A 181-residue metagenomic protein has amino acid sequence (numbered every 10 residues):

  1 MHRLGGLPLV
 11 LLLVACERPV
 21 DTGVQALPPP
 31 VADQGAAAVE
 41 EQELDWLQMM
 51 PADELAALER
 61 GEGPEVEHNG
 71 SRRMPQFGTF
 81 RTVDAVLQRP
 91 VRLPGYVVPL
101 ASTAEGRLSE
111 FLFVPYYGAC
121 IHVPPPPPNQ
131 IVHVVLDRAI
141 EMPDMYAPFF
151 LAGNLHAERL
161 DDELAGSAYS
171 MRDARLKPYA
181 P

Functional and structural regions predicted by a protein language model:
M1-R3: Positively charged n-region of N-terminal signal peptides that target proteins for export
G5-V14: Bacterial N-terminal signal peptides
C16-P181: OB-fold and OB-like single-stranded nucleic-acid-recognition modules and their adjacent interaction interfaces
